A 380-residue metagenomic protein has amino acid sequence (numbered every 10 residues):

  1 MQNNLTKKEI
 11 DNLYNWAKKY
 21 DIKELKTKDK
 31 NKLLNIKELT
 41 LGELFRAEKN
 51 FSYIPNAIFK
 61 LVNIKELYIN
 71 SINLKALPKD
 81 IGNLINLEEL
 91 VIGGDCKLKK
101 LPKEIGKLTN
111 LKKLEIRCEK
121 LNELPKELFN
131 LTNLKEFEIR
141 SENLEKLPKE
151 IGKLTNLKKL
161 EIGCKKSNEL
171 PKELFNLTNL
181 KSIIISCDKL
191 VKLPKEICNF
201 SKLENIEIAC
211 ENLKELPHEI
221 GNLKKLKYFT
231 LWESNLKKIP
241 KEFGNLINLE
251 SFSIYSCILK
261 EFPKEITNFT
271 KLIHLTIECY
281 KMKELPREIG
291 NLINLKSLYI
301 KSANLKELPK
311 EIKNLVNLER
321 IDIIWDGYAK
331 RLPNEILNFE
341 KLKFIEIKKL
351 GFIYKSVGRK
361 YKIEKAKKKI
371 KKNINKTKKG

Functional and structural regions predicted by a protein language model:
N3-N73, E88: LRR N-terminal entry segment and analogous cap-like coil->beta motifs
K26-T27, I54-N56, L77-K79, L101-K103 (+11 more regions): The feature encodes a structural signal of leucine-rich repeats
K30, I58, I81-N83, I105 (+11 more regions): Hydrophobic anchor residues at the C-terminal helix/turn of individual leucine-rich repeat
L39-G42, L67-I69, L90-I92, L111-I116 (+10 more regions): Conserved hydrophobic beta-strand positions in leucine-rich repeat
L44, E48-K49, S71-I72, D95-C96 (+11 more regions): Conserved "Asn-ladder"/turn position within leucine-rich repeats
G82, G93-G94, G106, E115-R117 (+13 more regions): Small-residue-biased low-complexity repeat regions
V316-G380: Leucine-rich solenoid repeat scaffolds
